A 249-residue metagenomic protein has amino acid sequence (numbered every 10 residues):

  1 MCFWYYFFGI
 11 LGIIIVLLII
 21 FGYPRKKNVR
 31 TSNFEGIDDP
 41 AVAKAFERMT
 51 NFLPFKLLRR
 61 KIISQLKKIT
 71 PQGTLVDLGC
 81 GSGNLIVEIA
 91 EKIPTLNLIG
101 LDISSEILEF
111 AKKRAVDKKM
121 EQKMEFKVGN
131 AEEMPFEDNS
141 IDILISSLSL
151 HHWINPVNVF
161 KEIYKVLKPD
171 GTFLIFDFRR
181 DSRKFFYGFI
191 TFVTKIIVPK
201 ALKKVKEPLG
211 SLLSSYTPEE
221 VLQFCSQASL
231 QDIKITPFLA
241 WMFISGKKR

Functional and structural regions predicted by a protein language model:
Y6-T70: Conserved class I S-adenosyl-L-methionine
R25-R30, L85, F176-I244: C-terminal alpha-helical "lid/dimerization" subdomain adjacent to the S-adenosyl-L-methionine
T74, G171-T172: Short glycine-centered segments of the SAM/dcSAM-binding site in methyltransferase folds
V76, S82-E133: Class I SAM-dependent methyltransferase SAM/SAH-binding core
E132-I143: A short acidic, Gly/Pro-enriched loop at the edge of an enzyme's catalytic core that lines a small-molecule cofactor
I143-N155: A short SAM/SAH-binding and catalytic strip from SAM-dependent methyltransferases
I154-N158, R183: Short N-terminal helix/helix-N-cap motif within the alpha/beta-hydrolase-1
V157-P169: A short glycine-rich, Lys/Arg-flanked "PGG" loop and its adjoining helix->strand segment in the class I
